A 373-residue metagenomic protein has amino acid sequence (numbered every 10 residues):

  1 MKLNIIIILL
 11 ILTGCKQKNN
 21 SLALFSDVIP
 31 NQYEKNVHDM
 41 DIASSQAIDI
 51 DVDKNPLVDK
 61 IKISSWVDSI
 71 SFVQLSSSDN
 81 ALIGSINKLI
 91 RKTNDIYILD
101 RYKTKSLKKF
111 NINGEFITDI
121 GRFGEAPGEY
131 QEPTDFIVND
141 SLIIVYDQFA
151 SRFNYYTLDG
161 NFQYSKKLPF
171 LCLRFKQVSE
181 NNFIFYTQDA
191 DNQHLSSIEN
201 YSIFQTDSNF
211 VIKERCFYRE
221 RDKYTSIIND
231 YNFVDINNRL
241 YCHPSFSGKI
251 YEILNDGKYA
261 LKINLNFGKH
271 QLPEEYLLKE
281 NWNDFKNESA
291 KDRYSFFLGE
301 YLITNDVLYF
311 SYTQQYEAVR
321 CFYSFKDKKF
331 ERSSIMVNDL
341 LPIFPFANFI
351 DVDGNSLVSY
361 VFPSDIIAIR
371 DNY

Functional and structural regions predicted by a protein language model:
M1-T13: Sec-dependent bacterial lipoprotein signal peptides
C15-Y373: Eukaryotic scaffold repeat domains enriched in small/polar residues
